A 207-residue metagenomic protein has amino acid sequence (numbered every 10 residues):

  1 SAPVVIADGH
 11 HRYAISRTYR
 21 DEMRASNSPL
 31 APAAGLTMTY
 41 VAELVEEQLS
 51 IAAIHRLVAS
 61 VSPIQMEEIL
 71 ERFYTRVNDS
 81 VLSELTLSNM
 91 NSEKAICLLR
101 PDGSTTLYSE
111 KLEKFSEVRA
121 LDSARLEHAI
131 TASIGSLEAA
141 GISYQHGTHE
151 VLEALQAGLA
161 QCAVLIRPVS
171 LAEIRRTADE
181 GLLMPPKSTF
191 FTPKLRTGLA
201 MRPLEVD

Functional and structural regions predicted by a protein language model:
S1-D207: Surface-exposed, charge/polar-rich loops and edge strands
